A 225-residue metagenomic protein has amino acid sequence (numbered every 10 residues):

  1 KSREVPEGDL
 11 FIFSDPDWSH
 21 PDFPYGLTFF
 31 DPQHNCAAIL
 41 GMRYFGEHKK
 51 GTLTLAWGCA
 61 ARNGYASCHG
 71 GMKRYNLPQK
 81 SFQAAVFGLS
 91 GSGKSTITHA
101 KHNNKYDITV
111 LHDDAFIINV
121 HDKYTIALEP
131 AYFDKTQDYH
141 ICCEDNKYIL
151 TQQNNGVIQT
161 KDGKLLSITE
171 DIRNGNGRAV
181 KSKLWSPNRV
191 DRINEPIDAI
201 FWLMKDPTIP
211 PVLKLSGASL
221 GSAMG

Functional and structural regions predicted by a protein language model:
K1-M42: Long, basic/Gly/Ser/Thr-rich N-terminal segments that mediate initial subcellular attachment or targeting
D9-I12, T52-W57, S182-K183: Short Pro/Gly-enriched beta-strand edge/turn motifs at strand-loop
S19-D22, G64-S67, R192-N194: A short catalytic or substrate-binding loop motif that flags glycine-/basic-rich loops and adjacent residues that bind
P32-H34, E47, G64-A66, Q79-S81 (+1 more regions): Coil-to-beta-strand transition motifs
L40-H48, L89, R192: Catalytic cores of large soluble enzymes that bind and process phosphate-bearing ligands
G46-L77: N-terminal pre-Walker A segment at the start of P-loop NTPase domains
H69-L89, H99-A100, K105-I108, D113-G225: Glycine-rich, often acidic-flanked micro-motifs that create phosphate/phosphodiester-binding or positioning elements
K94: Conserved lysine of the Walker
